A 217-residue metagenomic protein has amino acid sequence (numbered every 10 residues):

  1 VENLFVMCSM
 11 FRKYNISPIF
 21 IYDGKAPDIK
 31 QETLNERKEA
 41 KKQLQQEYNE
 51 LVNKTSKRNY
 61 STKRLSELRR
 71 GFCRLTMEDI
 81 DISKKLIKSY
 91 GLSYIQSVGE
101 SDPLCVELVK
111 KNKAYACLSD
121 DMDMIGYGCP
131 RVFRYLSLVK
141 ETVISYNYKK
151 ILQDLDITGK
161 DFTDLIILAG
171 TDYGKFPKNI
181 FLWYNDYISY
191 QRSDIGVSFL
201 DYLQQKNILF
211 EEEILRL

Functional and structural regions predicted by a protein language model:
V1-V98, L104: Noncatalytic, basic helical substrate-engagement surface that gates or grips nucleic-acid strands
Y14-I21, G128, K140-L217: Non-catalytic nucleic-acid-binding/docking modules located in mid-to-C-terminal regions of nucleic-acid enzymes
K25-I29, E100-L104, D123-Y127, F181-Y184: Short amphipathic alpha-helical segments embedded in low-complexity Lys/Glu-rich regions
E36-A40, V132-V139: A short alpha->loop->secondary-structure connector
L51, R69-T76, N112, K150-D161: Domain-wide signal for the mature, well-folded portions of proteins, strongly enriched in nucleus-encoded organellar
I80-K85, L92-Y94, D102, M122 (+1 more regions): A structural signal for long, well-ordered, hydrophobic/aromatic- and basic-residue-enriched core segments of folded
C105-L136: Acidic, metal-binding active-site segment of PIN/NYN-like and related structure-specific nucleases
